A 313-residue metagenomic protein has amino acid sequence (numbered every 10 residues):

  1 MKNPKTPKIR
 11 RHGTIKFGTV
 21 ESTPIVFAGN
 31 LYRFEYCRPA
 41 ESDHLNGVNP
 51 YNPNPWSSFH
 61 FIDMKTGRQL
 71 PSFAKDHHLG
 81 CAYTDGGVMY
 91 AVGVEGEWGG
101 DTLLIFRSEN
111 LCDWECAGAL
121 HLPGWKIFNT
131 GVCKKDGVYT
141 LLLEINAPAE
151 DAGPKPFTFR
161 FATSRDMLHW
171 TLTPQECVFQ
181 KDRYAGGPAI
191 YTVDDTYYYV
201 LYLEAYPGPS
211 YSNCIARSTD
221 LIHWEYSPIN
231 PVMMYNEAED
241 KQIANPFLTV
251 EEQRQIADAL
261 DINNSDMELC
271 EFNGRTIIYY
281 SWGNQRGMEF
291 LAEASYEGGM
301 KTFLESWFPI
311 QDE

Functional and structural regions predicted by a protein language model:
M1-E313: Carbohydrate-active catalytic/glycan-binding domains of CAZyme proteins, especially the secreted or lumenal ectodomains
